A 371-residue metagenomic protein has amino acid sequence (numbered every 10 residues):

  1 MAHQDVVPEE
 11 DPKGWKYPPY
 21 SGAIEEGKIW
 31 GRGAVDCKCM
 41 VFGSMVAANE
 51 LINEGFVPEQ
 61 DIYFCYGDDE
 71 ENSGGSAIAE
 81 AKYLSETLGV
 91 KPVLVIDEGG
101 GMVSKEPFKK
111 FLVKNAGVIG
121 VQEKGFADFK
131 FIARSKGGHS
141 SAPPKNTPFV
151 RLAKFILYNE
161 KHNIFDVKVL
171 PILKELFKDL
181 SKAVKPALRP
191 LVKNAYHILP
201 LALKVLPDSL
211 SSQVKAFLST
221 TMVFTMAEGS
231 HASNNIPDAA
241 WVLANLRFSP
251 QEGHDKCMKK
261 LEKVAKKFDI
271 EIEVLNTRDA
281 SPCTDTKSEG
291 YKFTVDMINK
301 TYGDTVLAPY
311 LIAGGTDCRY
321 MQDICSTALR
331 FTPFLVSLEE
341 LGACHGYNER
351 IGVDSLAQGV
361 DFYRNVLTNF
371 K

Functional and structural regions predicted by a protein language model:
M1-R32, N53-Q60: Acidic/His- and Gly-rich active-site-bordering loop/insert found across diverse amide/peptide-bond hydrolases
Q4-D5, N159-I164, E262-I270: A common structural junction motif
Y17, E59, V90-K91, L112-K114 (+3 more regions): Short, solvent-exposed loop/turn segments at the edges of secondary structure
V35-V118: Acidic/histidine-rich catalytic neighborhood of metal-dependent amide-processing enzymes
A77-Y83, S141-F165: A short core secondary-structure module
V103-K105, V113, F165-H231, D238 (+3 more regions): An extended, acidic, His-containing surface patch that forms the Zn2+-binding/catalytic region of metallohydrolases
N146, K256-A265: Short amphipathic alpha-helices in soluble, non-transmembrane regions that often serve as interface/regulatory elements
